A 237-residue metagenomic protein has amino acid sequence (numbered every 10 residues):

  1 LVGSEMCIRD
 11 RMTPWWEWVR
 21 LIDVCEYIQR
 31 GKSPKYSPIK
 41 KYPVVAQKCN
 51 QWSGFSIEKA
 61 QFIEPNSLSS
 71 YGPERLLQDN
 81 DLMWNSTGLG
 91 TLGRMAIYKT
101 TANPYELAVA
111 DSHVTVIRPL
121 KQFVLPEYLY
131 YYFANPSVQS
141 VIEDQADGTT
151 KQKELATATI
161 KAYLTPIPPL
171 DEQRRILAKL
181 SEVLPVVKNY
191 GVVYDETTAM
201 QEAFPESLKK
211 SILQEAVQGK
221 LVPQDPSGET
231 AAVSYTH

Functional and structural regions predicted by a protein language model:
L1-G3: Positively charged, low-complexity/disordered segments
E5, R9-G31, L170, R174 (+5 more regions): Non-catalytic DNA-recognition/assembly elements of restriction-modification systems
R9-M12, S69, T115-K121, K161-I167: Short, well-ordered beta-strand elements within core beta-sheets of diverse protein domains
W16, L129, K161-D195: Amphipathic alpha-helical segments
I22-K35, K48-W84, K99: Sequence-specific dsDNA recognition surfaces
K32, E106-T115, I142, D147-P168: A short glycine-rich beta-alpha junction/loop motif
A46, N66, G72-A134, E154-A156: A short beta-sheet element
T236: Conserved adenylation A10 loop of the ANL superfamily
